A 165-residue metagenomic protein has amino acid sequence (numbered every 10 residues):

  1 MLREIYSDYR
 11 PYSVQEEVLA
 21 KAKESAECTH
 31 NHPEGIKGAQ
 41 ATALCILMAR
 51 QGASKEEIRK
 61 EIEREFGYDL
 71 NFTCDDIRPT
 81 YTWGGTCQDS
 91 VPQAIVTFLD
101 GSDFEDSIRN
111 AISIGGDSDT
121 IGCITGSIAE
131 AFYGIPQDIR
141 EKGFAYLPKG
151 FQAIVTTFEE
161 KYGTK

Functional and structural regions predicted by a protein language model:
M1-G101, D106-I114, I128-A131: Amphipathic alpha-helical interface segments
F104-I108, G122-T125, Y133-G143: A glycine-biased, small/acidic residue-tolerant capping/turn segment at secondary-structure junctions
D119: Conserved catalytic/binding loops enriched for acidic/polar residues
I135-K165: Conserved glycine-rich phosphate/nucleotide-binding loop and adjacent Mg2+-coordinating catalytic segment
